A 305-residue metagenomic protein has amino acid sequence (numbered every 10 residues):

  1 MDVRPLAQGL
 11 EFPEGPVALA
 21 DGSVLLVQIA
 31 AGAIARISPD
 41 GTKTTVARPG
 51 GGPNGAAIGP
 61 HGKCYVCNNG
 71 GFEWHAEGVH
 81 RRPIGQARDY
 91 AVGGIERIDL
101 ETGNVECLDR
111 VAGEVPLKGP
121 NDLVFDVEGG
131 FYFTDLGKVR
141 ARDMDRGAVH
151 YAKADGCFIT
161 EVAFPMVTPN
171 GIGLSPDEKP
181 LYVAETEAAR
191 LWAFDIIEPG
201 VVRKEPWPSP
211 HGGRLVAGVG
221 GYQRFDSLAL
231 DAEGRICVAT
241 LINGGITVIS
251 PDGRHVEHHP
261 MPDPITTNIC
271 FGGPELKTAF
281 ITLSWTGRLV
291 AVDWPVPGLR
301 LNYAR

Functional and structural regions predicted by a protein language model:
M1-R305: Sequence-structural signature of mature extracellular/luminal beta-sheet repeat domains, prominently beta-propellers
